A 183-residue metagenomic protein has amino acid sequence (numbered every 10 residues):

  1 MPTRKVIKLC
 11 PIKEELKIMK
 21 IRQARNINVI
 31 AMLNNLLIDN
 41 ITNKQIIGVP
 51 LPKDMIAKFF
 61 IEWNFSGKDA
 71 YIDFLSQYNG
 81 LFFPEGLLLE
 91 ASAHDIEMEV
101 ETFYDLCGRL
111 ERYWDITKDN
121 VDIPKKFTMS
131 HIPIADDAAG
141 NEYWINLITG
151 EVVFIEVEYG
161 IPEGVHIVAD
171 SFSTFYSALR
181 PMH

Functional and structural regions predicted by a protein language model:
M1: Cys/His-rich short segments
V6, C10-A139: A surface-exposed partner-binding patch
M129, L147-V152: Short, solvent-exposed coil/turn segments at beta-strand boundaries
I134, G164-A169: Local beta-strand/beta-hairpin segments that build beta-sheet-rich folds
D136, L147, E156: Pocket-edge structural micro-motifs
N141-L147: Broad, structure-driven detector of short, well-ordered beta-strand segments within folded domains
G150-G160: Intrinsically disordered, low-complexity regulatory segments enriched in Ser/Thr/Pro and charged residues
G160-V165, S173-P181: Glycine-rich, aromatic-bearing surface loops/beta-hairpins
